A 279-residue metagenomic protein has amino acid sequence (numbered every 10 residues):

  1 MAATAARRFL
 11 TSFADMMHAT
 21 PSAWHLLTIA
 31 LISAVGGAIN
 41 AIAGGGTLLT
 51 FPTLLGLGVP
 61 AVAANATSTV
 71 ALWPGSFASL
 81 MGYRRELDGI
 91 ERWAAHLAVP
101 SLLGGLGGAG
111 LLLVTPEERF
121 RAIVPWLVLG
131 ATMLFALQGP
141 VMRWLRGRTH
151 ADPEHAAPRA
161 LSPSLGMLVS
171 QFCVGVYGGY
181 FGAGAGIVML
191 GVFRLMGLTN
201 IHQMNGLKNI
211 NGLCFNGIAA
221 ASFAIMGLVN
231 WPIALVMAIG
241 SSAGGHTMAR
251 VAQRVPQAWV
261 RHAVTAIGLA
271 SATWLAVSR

Functional and structural regions predicted by a protein language model:
F9-V62, R146-N205, L235: Selected transmembrane alpha-helices and immediately adjacent juxtamembrane segments of polytopic inner-membrane
L26, T69, V124-V128, T132 (+3 more regions): Residues within membrane-spanning alpha-helices of integral membrane proteins, especially the hydrophobic core/packing
A30, A34, A38, T69 (+11 more regions): Residue-level signature of the transmembrane alpha-helical core of multi-pass small-molecule transporters
A34-A38, T53, L80, L106-G110 (+5 more regions): Alpha-helical transmembrane segments of multipass membrane proteins
G56, A61, P100-L106, A131 (+3 more regions): Small-residue-rich segments of transmembrane alpha-helices in multi-pass membrane proteins, especially helix faces
G56-L57, L113, A122, R194-L195 (+2 more regions): Transmembrane helix-loop junction
T67-W126, N216-A263: Selective hydrophobic functional segments
A78-D88, A109, W126-A156, A270-R279: Transmembrane helix exit motif
